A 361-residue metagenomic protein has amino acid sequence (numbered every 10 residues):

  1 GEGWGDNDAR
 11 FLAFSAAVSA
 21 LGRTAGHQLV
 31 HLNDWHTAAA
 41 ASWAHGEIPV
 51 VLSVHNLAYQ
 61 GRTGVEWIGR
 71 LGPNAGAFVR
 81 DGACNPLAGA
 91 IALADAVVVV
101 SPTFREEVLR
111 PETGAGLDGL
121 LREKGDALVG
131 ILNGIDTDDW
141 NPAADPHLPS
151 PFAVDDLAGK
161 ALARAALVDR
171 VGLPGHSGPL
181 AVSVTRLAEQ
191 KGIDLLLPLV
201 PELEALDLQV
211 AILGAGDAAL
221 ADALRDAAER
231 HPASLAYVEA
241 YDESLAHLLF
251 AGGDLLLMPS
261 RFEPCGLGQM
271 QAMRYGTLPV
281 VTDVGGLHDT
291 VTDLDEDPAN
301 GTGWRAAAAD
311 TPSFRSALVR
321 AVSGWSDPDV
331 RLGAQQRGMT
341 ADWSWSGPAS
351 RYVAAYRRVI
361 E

Functional and structural regions predicted by a protein language model:
G1-E361: Catalytic cores of nucleotide-sugar-dependent glycosyltransferases that transfer UDP/GDP/TDP-activated
